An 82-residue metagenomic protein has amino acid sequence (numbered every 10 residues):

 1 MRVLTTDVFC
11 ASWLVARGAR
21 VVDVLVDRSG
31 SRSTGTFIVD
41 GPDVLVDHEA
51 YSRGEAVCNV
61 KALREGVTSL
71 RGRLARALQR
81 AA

Functional and structural regions predicted by a protein language model:
M1-D27: Short, charged/polar N-terminal "headpieces" of proteins
T5-T6, T34-T36, T68: Residue-identity detector for threonine
D7, D43-L45, N59: Poly-acidic low-complexity segments
S12, S29-S33, S52, S69: Generic serine detector
A19-H48: A short, structured beta-strand/loop element
D47-A82: C-terminal basic regulatory modules in eukaryotic proteins
